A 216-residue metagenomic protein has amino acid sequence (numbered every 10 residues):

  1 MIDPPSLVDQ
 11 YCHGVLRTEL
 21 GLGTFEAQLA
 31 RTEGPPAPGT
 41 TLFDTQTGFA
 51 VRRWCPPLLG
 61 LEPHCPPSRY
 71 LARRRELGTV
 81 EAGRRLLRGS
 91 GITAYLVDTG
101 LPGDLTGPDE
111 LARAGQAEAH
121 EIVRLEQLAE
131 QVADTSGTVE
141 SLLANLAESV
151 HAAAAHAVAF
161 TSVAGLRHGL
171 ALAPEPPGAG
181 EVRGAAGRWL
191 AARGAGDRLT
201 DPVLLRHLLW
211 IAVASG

Functional and structural regions predicted by a protein language model:
M1-A94: An N-terminally biased module of ancient metal coordination in phosphate/nucleic-acid-related enzymes
S6-D9, T93-L96, E118-I122, H156-T161: Structural preference for beta-strand elements that scaffold enzyme active sites
H13, G100, R124-E130, V163-R167: Active-site beta-loop-alpha junctions enriched in small/polar residues
P67-Y70, A129-S136, G194: Short, basic, glycine/proline-bearing loop/turn elements
R74-L77, L101-L105: Acidic-and-aromatic substrate-binding clefts and catalytic sites of carbohydrate-active enzymes
R85-G89, T106-E121, S149-H156, A214-S215: Acidic (Asp/Glu)-rich catalytic clusters
V123-A144: A gly/proline- and charged-residue-enriched helix-loop-helix capping module
S141-T161, G169-G216: Histidine/acidic residue-rich metal-binding segments in metalloenzymes
